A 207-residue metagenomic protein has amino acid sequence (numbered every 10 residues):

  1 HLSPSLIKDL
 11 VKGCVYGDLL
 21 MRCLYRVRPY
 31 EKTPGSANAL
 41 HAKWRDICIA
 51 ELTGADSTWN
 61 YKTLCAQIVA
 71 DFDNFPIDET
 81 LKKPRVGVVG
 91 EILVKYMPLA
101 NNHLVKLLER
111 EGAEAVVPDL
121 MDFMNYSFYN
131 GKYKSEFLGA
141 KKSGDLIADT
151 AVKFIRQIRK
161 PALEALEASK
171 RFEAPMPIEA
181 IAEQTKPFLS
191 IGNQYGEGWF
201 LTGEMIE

Functional and structural regions predicted by a protein language model:
H1-E207: An N-terminal assembly and electron-transfer interface module characteristic of large anaerobic redox and radical
